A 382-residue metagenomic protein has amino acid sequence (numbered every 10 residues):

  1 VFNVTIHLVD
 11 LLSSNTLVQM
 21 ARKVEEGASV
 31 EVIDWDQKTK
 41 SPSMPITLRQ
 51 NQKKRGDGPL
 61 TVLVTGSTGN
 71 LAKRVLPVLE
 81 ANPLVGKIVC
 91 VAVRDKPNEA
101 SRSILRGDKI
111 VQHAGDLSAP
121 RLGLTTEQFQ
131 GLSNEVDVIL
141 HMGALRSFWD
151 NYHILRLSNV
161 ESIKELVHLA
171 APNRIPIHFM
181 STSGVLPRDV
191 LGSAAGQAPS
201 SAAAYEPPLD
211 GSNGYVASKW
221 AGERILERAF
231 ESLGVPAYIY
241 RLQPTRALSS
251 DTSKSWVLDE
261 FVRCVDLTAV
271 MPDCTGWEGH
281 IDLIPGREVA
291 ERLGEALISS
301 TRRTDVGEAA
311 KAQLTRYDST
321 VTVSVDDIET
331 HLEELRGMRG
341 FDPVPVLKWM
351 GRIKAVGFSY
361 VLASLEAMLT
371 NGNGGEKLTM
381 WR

Functional and structural regions predicted by a protein language model:
V1-Q50: Phosphopantetheine-dependent thiolation modules in NRPS/PKS and related acyl-activating systems
R55-L84: N-terminal Rossmann NAD(P)H-binding glycine-rich loop of SDR-like oxidoreductase domains
L84-P97: Conserved glycine-rich Rossmann-like NAD(P)H-binding loop of the short-chain dehydrogenase/reductase
R106, I110-E161: NAD(P)H-binding glycine-rich loop region in Rossmannoid oxidoreductase-like domains and their noncatalytic homologs
V138-H141, W149-D150, L157, E161-G214 (+1 more regions): Conserved Rossmann-fold NAD(P)-dependent oxidoreductase catalytic core, especially the SDR/UDP-sugar
E161-E165, A221-G222, P285: Conserved cofactor-binding/catalytic machinery of classical short-chain dehydrogenase/reductase
L191-Q197, E227-D282, G286-L297: NAD(P)-dependent short-chain dehydrogenase/reductase
R292, A296-N371: Mid/C-terminal beta-alpha module of Rossmann-like enzyme folds, strongest in SDR-family dehydrogenases/epimerases
